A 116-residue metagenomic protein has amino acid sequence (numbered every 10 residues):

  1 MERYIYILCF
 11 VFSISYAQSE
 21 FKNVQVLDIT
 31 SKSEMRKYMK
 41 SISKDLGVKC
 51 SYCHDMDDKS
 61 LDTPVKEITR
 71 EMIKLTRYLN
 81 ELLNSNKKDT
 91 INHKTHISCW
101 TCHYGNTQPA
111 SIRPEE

Functional and structural regions predicted by a protein language model:
Y4-S13: Sec-dependent N-terminal signal peptides
S19-E34: Short N-terminal segments immediately surrounding and downstream of signal-peptide cleavage
M35, T95-I97, T101, I112-E116: Lectin-type carbohydrate-recognition ectodomains
Y38-L46, K88-H93: Short, flexible, mixed-charge glycine/proline-rich loop motifs that serve as phosphate/nucleic-acid-contacting
G47-D57, H96-N106: The canonical Cys-X-X-Cys-His
D57-L79, S111-E116: Gly/Gly-Pro-rich "capping" loops immediately C-terminal to redox-active cysteine motifs in periplasmic/lumenal
T76-T101: Short Fe-S-cluster ligation motifs
